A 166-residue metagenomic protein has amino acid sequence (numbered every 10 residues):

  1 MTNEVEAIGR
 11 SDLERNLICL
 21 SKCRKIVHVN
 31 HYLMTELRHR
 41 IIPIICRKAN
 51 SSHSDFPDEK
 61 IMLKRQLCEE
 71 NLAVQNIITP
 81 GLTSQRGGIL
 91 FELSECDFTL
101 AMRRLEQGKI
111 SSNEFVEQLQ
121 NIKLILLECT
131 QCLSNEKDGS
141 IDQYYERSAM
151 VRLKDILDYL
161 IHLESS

Functional and structural regions predicted by a protein language model:
M1-I8, L17-S21, N30-H53, S84-R104 (+1 more regions): Amphipathic alpha-helical repeat scaffolds of TPR domains
E6-C19, P57-E70, Q118-L126: Helix-turn-helix repeat elements of alpha-solenoid scaffolds
R10, R24-E36, S54, D58-I61 (+3 more regions): Helix N-cap/loop-to-helix boundary motif
I18-K25, E69-N76, L127-S134: Amphipathic alpha-helical segments of tetratricopeptide repeats
R47-R65, R103-L119: Acidic, serine/threonine/proline-rich low-complexity intrinsically disordered regions
V74, C96-R104, C129-C132, E136-G139: Hydrophobic alpha-helical segments
N113-K137: TPR/TPR-like (Sel1-like) alpha-helical repeat modules
T130-S166: Eukaryote-biased recognition of C-terminal alpha-helical segments
